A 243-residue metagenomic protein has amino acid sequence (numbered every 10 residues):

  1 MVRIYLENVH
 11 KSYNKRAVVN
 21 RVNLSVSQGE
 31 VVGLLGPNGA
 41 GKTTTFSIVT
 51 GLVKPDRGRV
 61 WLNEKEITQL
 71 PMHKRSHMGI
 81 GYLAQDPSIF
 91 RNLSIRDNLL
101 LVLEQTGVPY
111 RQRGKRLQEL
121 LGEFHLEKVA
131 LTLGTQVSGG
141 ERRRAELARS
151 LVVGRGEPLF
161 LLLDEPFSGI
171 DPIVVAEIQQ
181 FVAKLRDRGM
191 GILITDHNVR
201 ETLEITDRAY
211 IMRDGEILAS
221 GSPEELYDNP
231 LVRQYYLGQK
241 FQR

Functional and structural regions predicted by a protein language model:
L35-P37: The feature captures the beta-strand-to-loop junction immediately N-terminal to the Walker
T50: Helix-to-loop junction immediately C-terminal to a conserved catalytic motif
E66-G81, D86, Y110-G114, A130 (+1 more regions): ABC ATPase NBD coupling module
L93-L100, A130: Short coil-to-helix segment of the ABC ATPase nucleotide-binding domain corresponding to the Q-loop/switch region
R111-V129, A183: Conserved ABC ATPase "signature" region
L133-E141: Conserved ABC ATPase signature
